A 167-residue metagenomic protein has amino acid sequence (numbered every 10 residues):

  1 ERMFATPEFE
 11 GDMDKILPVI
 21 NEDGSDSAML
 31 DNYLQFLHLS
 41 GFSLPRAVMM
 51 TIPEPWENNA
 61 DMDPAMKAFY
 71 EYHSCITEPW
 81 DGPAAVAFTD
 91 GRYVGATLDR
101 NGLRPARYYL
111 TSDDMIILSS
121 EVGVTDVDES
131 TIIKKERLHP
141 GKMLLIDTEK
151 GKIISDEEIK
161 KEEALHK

Functional and structural regions predicted by a protein language model:
E1-K167: Conserved short alpha-helical segments that host acidic/polar catalytic motifs at enzyme active sites
